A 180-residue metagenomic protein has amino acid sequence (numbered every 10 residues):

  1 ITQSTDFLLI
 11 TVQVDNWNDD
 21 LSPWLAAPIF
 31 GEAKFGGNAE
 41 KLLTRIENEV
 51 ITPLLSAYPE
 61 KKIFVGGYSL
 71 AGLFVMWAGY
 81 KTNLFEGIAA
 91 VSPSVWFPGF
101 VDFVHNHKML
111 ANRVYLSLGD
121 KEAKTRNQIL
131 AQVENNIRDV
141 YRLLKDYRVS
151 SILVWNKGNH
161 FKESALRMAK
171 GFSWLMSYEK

Functional and structural regions predicted by a protein language model:
I1-A57: Serine-hydrolase catalytic machinery in alpha/beta-hydrolase-like enzymes
V12-V14, P93, G158: Active-site loop/turn elements of alpha/beta-hydrolase fold enzymes, especially the short glycine-/histidine-rich
K62-G67, V91: Short beta-strand immediately N-terminal to the catalytic nucleophile in serine-hydrolase-like folds
G66-A71, V75: Gly/Ala-rich beta-loop-alpha elbow adjacent to hydrolase catalytic centers
W77-K81: Active-site signature of alpha/beta-hydrolase-fold catalytic machinery across serine- and Asp/Cys-nucleophile hydrolases
L84-W96, R113: A conserved short beta-strand
W96-E163, R167-A169: The feature captures the conserved acid-bearing segment of alpha/beta-hydrolase catalytic domains
R167-K180: Catalytic active-site module of serine/aspartate enzymes centered on a nucleophile-bearing elbow/loop
